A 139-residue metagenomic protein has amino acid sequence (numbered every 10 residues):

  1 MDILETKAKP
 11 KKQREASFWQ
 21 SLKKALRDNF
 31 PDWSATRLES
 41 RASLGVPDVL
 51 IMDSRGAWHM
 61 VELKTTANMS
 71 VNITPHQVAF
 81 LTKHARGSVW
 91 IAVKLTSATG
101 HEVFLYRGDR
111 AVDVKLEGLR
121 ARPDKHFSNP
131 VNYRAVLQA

Functional and structural regions predicted by a protein language model:
M1-E5, R120-A139: Charged phosphate-binding loop/patch that engages nucleotide di/tri-phosphates or the phosphate backbone of nucleic
M1-S40, S54, A139: Acidic-basic catalytic patches of nuclease active cores, encompassing PD-(D/E)XK and other metal-cofactor nuclease
G45: Beta-rich catalytic cores
V49-I51, A57-A67: Conserved catalytic cores of phosphodiester-cleaving nucleases, focusing on short active-site segments
S54-G56, S97-A98: Short strand-connecting beta-turns/loops that link adjacent beta-strands
T66-H84: Mg2+/Mn2+-dependent nuclease catalytic core
H84-A111: Nucleic-acid nuclease catalytic cores
A111-G118: Acidic, Ser/Thr-rich peripheral helices and adjacent loops at domain boundaries
